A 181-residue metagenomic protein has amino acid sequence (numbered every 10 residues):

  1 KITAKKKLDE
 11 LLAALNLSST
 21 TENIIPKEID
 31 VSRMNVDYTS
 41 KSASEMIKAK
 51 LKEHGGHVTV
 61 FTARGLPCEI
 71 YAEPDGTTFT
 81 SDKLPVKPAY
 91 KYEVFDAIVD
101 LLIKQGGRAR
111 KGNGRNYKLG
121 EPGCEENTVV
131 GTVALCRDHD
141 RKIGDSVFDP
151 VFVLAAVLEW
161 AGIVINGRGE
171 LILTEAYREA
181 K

Functional and structural regions predicted by a protein language model:
K5, D9-L12, N16, K48: Residue-level detector of alpha-helical secondary structure
S42-G114: Long, low-complexity, charged/polar intrinsically disordered regions in eukaryotic proteins
S81, R115-L119, P150: Long Lys/Arg-rich low-complexity intrinsically disordered regions in nucleic-acid-associated proteins
C124, T128-F148: Short helix-coil junctions and helix-kink-helix linkers
G144-W160: Short amphipathic alpha-helical interaction segments
E159-E170: A short, conserved structural fragment
E170-K181: Short, cationic-aromatic polyanion-contact patches
